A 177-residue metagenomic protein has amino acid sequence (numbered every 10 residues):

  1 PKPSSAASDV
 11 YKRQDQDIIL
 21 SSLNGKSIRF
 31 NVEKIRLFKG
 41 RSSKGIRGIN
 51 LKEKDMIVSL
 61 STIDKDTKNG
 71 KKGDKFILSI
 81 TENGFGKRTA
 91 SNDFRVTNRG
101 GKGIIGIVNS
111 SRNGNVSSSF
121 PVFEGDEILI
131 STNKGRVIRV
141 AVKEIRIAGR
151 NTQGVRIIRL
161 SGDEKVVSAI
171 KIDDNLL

Functional and structural regions predicted by a protein language model:
P1-Y11: Single conserved hydrophobic/aromatic residue that forms the stacking wall/gate of nucleotide- or nucleobase-binding
S5, N50-M56, S110: Short, conserved active-site entrance elements at the starts or edges of catalytic domains
K12, D17-R41, I49, S61-I63 (+6 more regions): A structural feature that tracks compact, well-ordered secondary-structure segments with a strong bias toward
I46: Phosphate/pyrophosphate-binding loops and the adjoining catalytic core of nucleotide-dependent enzymes
M56-K68, S91-F120, D173-L176: Intrinsic, low-complexity N-terminal interaction/targeting segments
A148: Active-site-proximal, acidic helix/loop segment immediately C-terminal to a metal-coordinating Asp/Glu
R159, D163-L177: OB-fold/S1-family RNA-binding modules
